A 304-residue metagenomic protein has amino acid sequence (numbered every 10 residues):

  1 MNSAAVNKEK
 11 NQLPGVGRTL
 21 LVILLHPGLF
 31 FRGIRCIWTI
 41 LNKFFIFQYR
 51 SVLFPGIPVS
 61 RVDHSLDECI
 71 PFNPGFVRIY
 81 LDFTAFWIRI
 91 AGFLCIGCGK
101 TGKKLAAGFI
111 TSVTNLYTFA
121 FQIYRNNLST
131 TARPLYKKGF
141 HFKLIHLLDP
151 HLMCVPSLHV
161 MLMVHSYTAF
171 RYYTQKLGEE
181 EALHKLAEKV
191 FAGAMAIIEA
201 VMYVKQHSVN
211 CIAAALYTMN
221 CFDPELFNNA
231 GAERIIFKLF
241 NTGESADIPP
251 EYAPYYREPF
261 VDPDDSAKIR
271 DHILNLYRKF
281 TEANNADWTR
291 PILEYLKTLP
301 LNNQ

Functional and structural regions predicted by a protein language model:
M1-N11, N302-Q304: Intrinsically disordered, low-structural-confidence terminal and linker regions
N7-M153, M161-E199: Hydrophobic alpha-helical bundle signature of multipass membrane enzymes
V113-L116, I198-Y203, N241-D247: Short, mixed-charge aromatic SLiMs
Q122-L128, M202-L216, P254-V261: Charged/polar, low-hydrophobicity segments characteristic of intrinsically disordered regions and flexible loops
L162-S166, M195, E199-A232: Alpha-helical transmembrane segments that form the membrane-embedded catalytic/substrate-binding core of multi-pass
E179-A187, L216-P249: Functional transmembrane or membrane-interface alpha-helices that line membrane-embedded catalytic, ligand-binding
A232-Q304: Primarily interfacial, aromatic-capped hydrophobic alpha-helices that serve as membrane anchors
